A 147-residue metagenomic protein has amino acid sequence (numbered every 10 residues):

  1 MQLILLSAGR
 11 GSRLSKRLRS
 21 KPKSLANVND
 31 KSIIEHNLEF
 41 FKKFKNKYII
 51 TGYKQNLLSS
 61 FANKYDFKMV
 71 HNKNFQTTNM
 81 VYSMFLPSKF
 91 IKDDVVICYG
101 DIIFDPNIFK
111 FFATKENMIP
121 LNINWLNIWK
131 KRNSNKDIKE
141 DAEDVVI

Functional and structural regions predicted by a protein language model:
M1-R19: N-terminal nucleotide-binding beta1-loop-alpha1 segment
K31-I49, S60, L86-K89: A short, N-terminal amphipathic alpha-helix
L38-E39, Q55-L58, K92, P106-N117: Short alpha-helix within the catalytic core of nucleotide-sugar-dependent glycosyltransferases
K47, Y53-K68: Acidic donor-binding segment of Leloir-type glycosyltransferases
N63-V96: Short phosphate-binding loop-to-helix
C98-G100: Active-site acidic Asp-centered loop
I102-F104: A short, conserved beta-strand element in the Rossmann-like catalytic core that flanks the donor/metal-binding loop
P106-I147: Conserved core of the sugar-phosphate nucleotidyltransferase
